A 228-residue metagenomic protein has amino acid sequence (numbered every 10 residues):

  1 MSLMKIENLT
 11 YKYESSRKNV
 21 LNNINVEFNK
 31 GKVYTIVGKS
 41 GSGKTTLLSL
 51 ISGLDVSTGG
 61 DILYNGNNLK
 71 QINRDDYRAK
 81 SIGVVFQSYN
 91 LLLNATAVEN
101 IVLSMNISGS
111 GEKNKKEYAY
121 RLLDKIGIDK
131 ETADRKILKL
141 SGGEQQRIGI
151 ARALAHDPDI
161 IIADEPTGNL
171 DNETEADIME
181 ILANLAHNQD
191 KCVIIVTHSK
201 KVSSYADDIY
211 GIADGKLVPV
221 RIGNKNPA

Functional and structural regions predicted by a protein language model:
S52: Helix-to-loop junction immediately C-terminal to a conserved catalytic motif
G60-N68: Conserved ABC transporter NBD signature motif
L69-G83: ABC ATPase NBD coupling module
N114-E131: Conserved ABC ATPase "signature" region
K136-L140, E144-Q146: Conserved ABC ATPase signature
D157: Conserved catalytic motifs of ABC-family nucleotide-binding domains
I161-D164: Catalytic Walker B motif of ABC-type/P-loop ATPase nucleotide-binding domains
